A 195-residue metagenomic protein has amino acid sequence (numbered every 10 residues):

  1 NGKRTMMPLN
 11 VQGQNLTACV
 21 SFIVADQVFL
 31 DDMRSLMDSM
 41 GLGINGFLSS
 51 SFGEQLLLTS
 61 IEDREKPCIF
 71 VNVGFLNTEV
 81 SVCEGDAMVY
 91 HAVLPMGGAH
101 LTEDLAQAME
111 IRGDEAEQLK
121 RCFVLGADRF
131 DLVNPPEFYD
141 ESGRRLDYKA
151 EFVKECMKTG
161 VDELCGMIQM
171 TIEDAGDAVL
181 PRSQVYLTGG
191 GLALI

Functional and structural regions predicted by a protein language model:
N1-I69, R112, G126-K154, A175-P181: Nucleotide/phosphate-binding catalytic cleft detector across ATP-hydrolyzing and phosphate-transferring enzymes
M37, L105, I168, L187: Residue-level signature of catalytic and energy-coupling elements of molecular machines, predominantly ATP/GTP-dependent
T59-Y90, L105: Gly/Thr-rich phosphate-binding beta-strand-loop-beta motif of the actin/hexokinase/Hsp70
V73, G113-L125: A short helix-loop
P95-D114: A conserved active-site cap/scaffold subdomain adjacent to cofactor or substrate pockets
E103, E155, T159-G166, M170: Feature representing long, continuous alpha-helical segments
V124-A127, L180-I195: Glycine-rich phosphate-binding loops at beta-strand->alpha-helix junctions
C165, Q169-S183: Phosphate/pyrophosphate-binding loops at sites that engage ATP/ADP/AMP, CoA/4′-phosphopantetheine, polyphosphate
